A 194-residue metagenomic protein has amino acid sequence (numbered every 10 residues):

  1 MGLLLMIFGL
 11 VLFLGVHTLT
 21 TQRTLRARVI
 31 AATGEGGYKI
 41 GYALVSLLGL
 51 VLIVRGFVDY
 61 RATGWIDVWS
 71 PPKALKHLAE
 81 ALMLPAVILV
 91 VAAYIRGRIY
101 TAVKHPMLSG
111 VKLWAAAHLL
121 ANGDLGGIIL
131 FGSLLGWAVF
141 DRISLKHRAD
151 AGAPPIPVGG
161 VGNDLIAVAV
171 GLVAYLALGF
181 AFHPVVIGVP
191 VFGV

Functional and structural regions predicted by a protein language model:
M1-K104, S109-V194: Membrane-anchoring alpha-helices and their flanking helix-loop junctions
